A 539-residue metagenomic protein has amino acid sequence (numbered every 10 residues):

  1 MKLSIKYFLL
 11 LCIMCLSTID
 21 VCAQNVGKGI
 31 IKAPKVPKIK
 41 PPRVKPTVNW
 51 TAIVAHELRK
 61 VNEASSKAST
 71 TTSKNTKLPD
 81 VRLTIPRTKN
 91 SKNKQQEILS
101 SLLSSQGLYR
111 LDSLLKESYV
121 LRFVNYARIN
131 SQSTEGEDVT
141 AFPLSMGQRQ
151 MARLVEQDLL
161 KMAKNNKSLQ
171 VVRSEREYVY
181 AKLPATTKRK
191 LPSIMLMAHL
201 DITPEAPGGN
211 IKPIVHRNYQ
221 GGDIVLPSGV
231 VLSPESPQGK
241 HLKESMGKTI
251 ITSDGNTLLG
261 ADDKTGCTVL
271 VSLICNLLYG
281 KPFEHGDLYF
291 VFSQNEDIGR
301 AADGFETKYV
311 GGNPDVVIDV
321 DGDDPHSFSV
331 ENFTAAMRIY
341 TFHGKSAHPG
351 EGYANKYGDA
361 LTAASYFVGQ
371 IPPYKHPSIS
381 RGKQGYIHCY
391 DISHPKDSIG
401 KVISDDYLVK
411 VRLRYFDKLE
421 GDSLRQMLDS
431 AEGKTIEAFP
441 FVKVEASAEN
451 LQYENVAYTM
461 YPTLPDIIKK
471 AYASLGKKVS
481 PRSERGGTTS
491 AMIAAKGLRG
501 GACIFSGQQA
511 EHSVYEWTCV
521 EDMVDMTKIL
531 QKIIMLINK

Functional and structural regions predicted by a protein language model:
I19-A23: Sec/Tat signal peptide C-region and signal peptidase I cleavage site
K94-M146, I251-T252, Q509-S513: N-terminal capping segment at the start of a domain
E137-L191, M195-M197, D201, K212: A non-catalytic alpha/beta surface segment that caps or lines the substrate-entry region of metallo-dependent hydrolase
R189-D287, F292, D525: Active-site metal-coordination/substrate-binding segment of hydrolases, especially metallo-dependent peptidases
L242-A335, I379-K401, V409-L413, N538-K539: Acidic/histidine-rich catalytic neighborhood of metal-dependent amide-processing enzymes
L270, V330-E331, G352-S393, V402 (+1 more regions): Acidic-enriched catalytic cores of C-N bond-cleaving enzymes acting on peptides and small amides
L361-G382, Y386-I387, P395, Y453-C503: Active-site-adjacent substrate-binding region of metalloamidase/peptidase-like peptide-processing proteins
D405, K478-I537: Zn-dependent metallopeptidase/amidohydrolase metal-coordination segment
